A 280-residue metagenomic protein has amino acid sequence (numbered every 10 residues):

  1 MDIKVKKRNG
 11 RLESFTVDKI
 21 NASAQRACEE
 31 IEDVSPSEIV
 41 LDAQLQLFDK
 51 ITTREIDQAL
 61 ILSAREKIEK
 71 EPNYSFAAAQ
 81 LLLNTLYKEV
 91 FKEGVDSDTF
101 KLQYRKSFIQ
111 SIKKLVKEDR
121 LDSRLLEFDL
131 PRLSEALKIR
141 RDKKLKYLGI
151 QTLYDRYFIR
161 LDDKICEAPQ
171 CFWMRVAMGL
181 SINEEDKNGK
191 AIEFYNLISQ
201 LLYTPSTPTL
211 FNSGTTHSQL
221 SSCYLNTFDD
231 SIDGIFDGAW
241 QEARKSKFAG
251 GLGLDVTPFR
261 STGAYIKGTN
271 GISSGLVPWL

Functional and structural regions predicted by a protein language model:
M1-L280: Extended catalytic cores of very large enzyme megasubunits
